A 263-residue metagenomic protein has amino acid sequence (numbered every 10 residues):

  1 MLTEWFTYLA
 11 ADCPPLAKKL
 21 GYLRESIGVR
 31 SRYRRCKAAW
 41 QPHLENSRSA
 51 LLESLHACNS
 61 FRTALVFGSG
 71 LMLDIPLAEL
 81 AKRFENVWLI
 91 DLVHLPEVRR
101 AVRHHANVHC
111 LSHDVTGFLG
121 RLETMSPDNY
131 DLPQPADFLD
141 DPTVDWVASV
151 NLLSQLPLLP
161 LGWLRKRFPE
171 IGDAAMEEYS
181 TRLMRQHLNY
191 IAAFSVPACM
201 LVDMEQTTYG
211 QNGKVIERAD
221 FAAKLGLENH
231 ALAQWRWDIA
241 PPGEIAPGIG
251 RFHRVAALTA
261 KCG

Functional and structural regions predicted by a protein language model:
L2-F61: Class I SAM-dependent methyltransferase Rossmann-like catalytic core, especially the SAM/SAH-binding loop
F61-M72: Conserved class I S-adenosyl-L-methionine
G70-F84: Conserved SAM-binding loop of SAM-dependent methyltransferases across substrates and taxa, primarily the Class I
N86-D91, S112: Conserved SAM-binding motif I beta-strand of class I
A101-D141: S-adenosyl-L-methionine
D131-R165: A short SAM/SAH-binding and catalytic strip from SAM-dependent methyltransferases
Q155-L183: Mobile active-site "lid"/loop adjacent to the S-adenosyl-L-methionine
Q206-G263: Charged, low-complexity C-terminal accessory regions
